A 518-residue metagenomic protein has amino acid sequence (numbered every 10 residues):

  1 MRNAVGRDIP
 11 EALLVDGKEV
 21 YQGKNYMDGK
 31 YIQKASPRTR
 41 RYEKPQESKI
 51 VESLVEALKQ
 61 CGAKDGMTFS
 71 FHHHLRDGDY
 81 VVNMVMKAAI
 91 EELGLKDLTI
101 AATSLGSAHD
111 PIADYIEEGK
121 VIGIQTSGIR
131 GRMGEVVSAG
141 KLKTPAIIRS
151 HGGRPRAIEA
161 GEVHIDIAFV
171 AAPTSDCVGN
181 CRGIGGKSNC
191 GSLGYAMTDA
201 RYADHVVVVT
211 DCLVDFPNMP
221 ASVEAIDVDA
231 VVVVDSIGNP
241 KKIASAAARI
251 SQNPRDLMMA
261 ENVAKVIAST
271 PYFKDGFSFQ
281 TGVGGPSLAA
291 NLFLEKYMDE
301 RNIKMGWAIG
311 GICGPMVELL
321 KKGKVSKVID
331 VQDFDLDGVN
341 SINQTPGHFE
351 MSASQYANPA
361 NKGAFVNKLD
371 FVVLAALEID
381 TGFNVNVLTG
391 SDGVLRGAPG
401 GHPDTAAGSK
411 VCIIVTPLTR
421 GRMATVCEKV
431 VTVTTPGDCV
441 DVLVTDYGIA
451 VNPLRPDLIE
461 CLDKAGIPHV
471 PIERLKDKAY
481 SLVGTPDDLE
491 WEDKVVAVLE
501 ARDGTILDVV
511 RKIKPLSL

Functional and structural regions predicted by a protein language model:
M1-L518: Conserved alpha/beta enzyme-core scaffold
